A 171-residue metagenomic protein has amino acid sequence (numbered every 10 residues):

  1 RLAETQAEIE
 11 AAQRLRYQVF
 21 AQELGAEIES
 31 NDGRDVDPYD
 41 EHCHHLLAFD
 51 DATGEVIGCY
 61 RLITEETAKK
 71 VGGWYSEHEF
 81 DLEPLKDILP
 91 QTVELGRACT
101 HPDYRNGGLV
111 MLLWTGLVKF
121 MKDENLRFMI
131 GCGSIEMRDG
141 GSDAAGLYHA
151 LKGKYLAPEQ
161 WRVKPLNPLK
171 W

Functional and structural regions predicted by a protein language model:
R1-T64: Short amphipathic alpha-helix that is part of the acyltransferase structural core
E65-W171: Acyl-donor binding region in acyl/amide transferases
